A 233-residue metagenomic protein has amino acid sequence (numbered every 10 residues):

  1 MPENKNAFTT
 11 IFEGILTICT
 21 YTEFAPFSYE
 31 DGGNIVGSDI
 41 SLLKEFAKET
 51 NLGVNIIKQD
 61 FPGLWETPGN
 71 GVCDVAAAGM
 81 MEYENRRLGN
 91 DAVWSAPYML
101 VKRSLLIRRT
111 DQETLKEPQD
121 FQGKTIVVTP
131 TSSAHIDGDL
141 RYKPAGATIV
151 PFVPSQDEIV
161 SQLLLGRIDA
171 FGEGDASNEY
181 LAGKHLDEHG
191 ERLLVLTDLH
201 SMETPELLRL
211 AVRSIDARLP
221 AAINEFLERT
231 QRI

Functional and structural regions predicted by a protein language model:
M1-M80, R87, F152: Extracytoplasmic small-molecule ligand-binding "clamshell" domains of the periplasmic binding protein/Venus flytrap
G14-L16, G123-T125, L208: Nucleotide donor/acceptor-binding cores
T20-A25, G33-K48, M81, S104-I159 (+2 more regions): Bilobed "Venus flytrap"/periplasmic-binding protein-like clamshell domains and structurally analogous long
Y21-T22, M99-I107, L186-E228: Periplasmic-binding protein-like
K44, K48, G53-D120, G183 (+1 more regions): Acidic, polar ligand-binding/catalytic clefts
F46, P68-G69, F121, Q162-L164 (+2 more regions): Hydrophobic residues within well-ordered alpha-helices
L52-G53, G69-E82, K124-T125, L164-S177 (+1 more regions): Alpha-to-beta junction loops
A134-G138, F226-I233: Periplasmic-binding protein-like
